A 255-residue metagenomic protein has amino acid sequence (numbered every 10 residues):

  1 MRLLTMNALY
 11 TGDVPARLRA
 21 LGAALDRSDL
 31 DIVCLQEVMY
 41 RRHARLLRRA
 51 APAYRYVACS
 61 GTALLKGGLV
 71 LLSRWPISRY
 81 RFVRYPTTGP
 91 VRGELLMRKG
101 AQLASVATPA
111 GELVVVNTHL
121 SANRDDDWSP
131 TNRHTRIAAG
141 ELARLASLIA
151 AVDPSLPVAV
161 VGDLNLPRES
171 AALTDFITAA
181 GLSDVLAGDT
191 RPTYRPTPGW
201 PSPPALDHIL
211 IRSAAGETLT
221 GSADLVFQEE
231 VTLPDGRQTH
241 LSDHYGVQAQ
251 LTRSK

Functional and structural regions predicted by a protein language model:
M1-A50, G61, L142-A143, D243 (+1 more regions): N-terminal, active-site-proximal structural segment of metallo-dependent hydrolase catalytic domains
L3-R19, G89-L96, S121-I137: Acidic/histidine-rich helix-loop elements that form or flank divalent-metal/phosphate-binding sites at the catalytic
L9, M39, P76, H119-S121 (+3 more regions): Catalytic metal-binding/acid-base residues of hydrolase active sites
T11-D13, M39-H43, L64-K66, N123-D126 (+2 more regions): Active-site environment of divalent metal-dependent phosphoester hydrolases
D26, I32-A122, L219-F227: Structured beta-strand-rich core segments of catalytic domains in phosphoester-bond hydrolases
L103-V116, H134-V161: His/acidic metal-ligating clusters that form di-metal
L120-L145, R168-I177: Active-site-proximal segments of metal-dependent phosphoesterases and phosphodiesterases across multiple
A150-A159, L166-K255: Metal-dependent phosphoester-hydrolase catalytic domains
